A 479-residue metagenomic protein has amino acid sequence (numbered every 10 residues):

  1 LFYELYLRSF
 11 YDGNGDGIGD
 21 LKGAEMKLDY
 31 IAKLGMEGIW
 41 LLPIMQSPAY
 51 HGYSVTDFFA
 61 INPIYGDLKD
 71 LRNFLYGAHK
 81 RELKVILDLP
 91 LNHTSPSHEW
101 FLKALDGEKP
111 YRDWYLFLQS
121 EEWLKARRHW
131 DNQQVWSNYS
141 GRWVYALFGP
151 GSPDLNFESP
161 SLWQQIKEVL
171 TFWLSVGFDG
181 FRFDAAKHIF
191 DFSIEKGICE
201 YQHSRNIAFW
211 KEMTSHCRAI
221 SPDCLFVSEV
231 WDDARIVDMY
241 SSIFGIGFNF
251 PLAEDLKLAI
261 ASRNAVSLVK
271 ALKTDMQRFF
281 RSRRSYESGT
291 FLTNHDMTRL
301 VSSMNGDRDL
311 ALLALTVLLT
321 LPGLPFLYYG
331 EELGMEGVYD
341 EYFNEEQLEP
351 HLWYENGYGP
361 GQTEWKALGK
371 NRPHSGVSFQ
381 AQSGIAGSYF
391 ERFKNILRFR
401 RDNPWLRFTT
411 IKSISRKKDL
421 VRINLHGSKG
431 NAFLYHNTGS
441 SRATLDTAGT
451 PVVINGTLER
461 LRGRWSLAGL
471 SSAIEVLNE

Functional and structural regions predicted by a protein language model:
L1-K167, T171, S175, H188-V237: Acidic/aromatic-lined carbohydrate-recognition and catalytic surfaces of CAZymes acting on diverse glycans
M36, F178, A186, G323-L324: A structural motif
G52-I61, K196-I198, G245-D255, N344-E349: Short glycine/proline- and charge-enriched loop/turn segments that cap or connect secondary-structure elements
L102-V144, S262-R281, L348-S375: Core domains of carbohydrate- and sulfate-ester-processing enzymes
T214, R218-I220, W231-D232, S241-I243 (+7 more regions): Loop/helix patches that line or flank the sugar-binding groove of alpha-linked glycan CAZymes
S441-L458: Beta-strand-rich binding/interaction modules
L461-E479: C-terminal beta-strand-rich structural cap/linker in extracellular carbohydrate-active enzymes
